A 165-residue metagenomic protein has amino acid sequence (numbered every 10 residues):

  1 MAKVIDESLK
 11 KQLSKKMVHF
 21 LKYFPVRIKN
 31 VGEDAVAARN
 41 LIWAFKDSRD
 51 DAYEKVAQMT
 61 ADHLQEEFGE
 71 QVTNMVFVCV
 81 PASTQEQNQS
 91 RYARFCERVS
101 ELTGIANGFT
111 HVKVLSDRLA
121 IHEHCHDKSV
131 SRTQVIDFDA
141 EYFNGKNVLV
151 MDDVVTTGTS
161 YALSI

Functional and structural regions predicted by a protein language model:
A2-V76, K113-N144: Active-site-facing substrate-recognition patch
V76-R91: Short beta-strand-loop/turn "lid" adjacent to the catalytic site in phosphate-handling enzymes
R91-E97: Charged helix-capping and loop-helix junction motifs
F138-A140, K146-L149, L163-S164: Long C-terminal interaction/binding lobes of large macromolecular proteins
M151-D152, T157: Thr-Gly-centered strand-to-loop micro-motif
G158, A162: Glycine-rich SAM-binding Motif I of class I
